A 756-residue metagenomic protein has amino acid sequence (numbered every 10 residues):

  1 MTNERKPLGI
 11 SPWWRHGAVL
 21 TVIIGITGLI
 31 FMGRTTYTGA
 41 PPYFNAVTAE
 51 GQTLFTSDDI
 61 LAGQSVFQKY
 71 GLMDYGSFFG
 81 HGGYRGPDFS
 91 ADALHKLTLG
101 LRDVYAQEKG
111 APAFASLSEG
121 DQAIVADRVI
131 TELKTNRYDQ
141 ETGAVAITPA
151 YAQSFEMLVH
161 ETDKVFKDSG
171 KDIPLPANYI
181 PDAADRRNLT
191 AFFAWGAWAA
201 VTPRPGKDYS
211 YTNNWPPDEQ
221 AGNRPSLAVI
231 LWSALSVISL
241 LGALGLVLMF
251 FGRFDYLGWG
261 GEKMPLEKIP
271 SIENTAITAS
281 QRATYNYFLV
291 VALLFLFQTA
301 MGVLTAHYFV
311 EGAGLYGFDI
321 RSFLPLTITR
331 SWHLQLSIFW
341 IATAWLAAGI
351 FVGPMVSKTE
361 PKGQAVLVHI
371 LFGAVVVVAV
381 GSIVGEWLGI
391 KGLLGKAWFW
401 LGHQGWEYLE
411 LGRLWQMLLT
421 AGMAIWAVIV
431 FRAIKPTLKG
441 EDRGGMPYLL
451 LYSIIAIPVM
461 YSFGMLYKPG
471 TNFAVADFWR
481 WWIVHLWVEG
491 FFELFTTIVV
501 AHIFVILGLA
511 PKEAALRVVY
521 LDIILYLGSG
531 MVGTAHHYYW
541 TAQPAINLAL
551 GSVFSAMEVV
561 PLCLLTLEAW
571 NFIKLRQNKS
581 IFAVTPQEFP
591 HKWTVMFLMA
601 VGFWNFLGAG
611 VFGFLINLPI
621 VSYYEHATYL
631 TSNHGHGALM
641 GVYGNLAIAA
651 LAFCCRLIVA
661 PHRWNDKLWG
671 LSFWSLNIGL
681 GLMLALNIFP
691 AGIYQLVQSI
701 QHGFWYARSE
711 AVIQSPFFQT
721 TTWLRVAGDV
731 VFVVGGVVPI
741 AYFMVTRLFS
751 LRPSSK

Functional and structural regions predicted by a protein language model:
T2-F55: Post-cleavage N-terminal segment of exported redox proteins
T2-G9, Y256-T284, K439-G440, L575-H591: Membrane-interfacial, low-structure loops and terminal tails that flank and connect transmembrane helices in multi-pass
R15-T35, G63, F67, Y75 (+14 more regions): Hydrophobic cores of alpha-helical transmembrane segments in multi-pass integral membrane proteins
G39-A228: Soluble extramembrane regions of membrane proteins in the secretory/endomembrane system
T48-G51, G314-I328, Y624-A627: Perimembrane loop-to-helix junctions flanking transmembrane segments
L72-F78, G83-L117, K362-V430: Hydrophobic or amphipathic alpha-helical targeting/insertion segments
G402-R413, D442, V475-H485, Q543-F554 (+1 more regions): Non-cytosolic membrane-interface motifs at loop->transmembrane helix junctions
N578-A583, H626-A627, C654-W669: Alpha-helical transmembrane segments
